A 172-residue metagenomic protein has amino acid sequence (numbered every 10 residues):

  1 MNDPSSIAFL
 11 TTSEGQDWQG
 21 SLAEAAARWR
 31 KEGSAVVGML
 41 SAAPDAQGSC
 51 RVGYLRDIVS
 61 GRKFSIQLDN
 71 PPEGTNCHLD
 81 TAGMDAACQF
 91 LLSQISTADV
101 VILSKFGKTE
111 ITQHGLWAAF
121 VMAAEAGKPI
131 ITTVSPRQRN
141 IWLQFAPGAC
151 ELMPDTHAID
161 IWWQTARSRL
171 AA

Functional and structural regions predicted by a protein language model:
M1-K31, V36: Glycine-rich P-loop/Walker A and Walker A-like loops and their local beta1-loop-alpha1 context in P-loop NTPases
D17, T109-Q113: Short, solvent-exposed loop/turn segments at secondary-structure junctions
L40-N70: Glycine-rich, small/polar surface segments that engage phosphate groups of diverse ligands
I58-S96: Helix-adjacent hinge/juxtasegments
L103, K128-P136: Structural recognition of the conserved hydrophobic beta-strand(s) that form the central parallel beta-sheet of P-loop
H114-A119: Charged helix-capping and loop-helix junction motifs
P136-C150: Glycine-rich, charge-decorated loop segments at or immediately adjacent to ligand/cofactor-binding or catalytic sites
T156-A172: A charged, well-structured terminal subsegment
